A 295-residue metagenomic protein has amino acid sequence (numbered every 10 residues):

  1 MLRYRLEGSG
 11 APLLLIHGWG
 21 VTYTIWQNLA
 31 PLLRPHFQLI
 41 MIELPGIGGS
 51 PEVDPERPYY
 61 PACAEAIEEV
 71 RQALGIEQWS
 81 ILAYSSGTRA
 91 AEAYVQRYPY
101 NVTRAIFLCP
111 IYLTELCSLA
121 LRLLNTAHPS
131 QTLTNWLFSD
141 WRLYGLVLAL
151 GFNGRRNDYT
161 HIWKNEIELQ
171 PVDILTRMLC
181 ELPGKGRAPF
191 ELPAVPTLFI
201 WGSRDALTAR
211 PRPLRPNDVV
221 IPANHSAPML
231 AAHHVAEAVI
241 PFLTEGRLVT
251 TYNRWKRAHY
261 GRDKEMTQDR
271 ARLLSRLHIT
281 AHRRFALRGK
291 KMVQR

Functional and structural regions predicted by a protein language model:
R5-P51: Conserved HGGG/HGGXW glycine-rich cap/lid loop of the alpha/beta-hydrolase fold
I25-Q27, S50-E56, L116-S118, R210-P211: Conserved catalytic-core motifs of eukaryotic protein kinase domains, centered on the activation segment
I40-L82, S86: Active-site loop/oxyanion-hole signature of alpha/beta-hydrolase fold enzymes
A90-Y94: Hydrolases whose catalytic domains are alpha/beta-hydrolase-1, hotdog thioesterase, or metallo-beta-lactamase-like
Q96, T103-N135: Flexible "cap/lid" loop of the alpha/beta hydrolase fold
L116-C117, W136-E191: Conserved alpha/beta-hydrolase catalytic His-Asp/Glu region
I174-L214, P222: Conserved serine/cysteine hydrolase catalytic core
A223-E237, Y252, A258: Catalytic histidine-centered segment of alpha/beta-hydrolase-like enzymes
